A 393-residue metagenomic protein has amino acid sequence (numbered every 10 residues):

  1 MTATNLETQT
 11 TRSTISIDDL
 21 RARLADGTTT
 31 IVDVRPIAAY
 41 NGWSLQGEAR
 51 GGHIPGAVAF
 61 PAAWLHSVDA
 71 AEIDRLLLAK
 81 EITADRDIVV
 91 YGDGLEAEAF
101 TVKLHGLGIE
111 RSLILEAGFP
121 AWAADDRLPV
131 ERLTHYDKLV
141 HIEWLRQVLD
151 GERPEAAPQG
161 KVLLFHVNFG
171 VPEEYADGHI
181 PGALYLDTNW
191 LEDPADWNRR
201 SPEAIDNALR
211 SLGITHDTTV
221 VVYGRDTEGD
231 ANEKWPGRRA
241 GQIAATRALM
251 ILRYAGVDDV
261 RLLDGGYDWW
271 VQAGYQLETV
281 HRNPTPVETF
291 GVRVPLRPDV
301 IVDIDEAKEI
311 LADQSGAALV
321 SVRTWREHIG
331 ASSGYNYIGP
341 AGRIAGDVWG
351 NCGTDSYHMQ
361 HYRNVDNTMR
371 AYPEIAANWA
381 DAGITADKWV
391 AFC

Functional and structural regions predicted by a protein language model:
M1-C393: Cytosolic catalytic domains that perform sulfur/thiol-centered chemistry
